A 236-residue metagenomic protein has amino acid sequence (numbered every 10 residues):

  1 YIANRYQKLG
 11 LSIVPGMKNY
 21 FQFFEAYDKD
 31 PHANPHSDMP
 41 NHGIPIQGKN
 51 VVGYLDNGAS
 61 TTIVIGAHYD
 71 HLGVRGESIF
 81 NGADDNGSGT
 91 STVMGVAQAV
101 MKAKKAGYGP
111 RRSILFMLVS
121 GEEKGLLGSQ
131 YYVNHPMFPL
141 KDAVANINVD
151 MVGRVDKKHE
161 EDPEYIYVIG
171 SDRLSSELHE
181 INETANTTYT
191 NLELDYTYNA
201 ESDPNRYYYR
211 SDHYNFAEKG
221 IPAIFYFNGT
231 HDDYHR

Functional and structural regions predicted by a protein language model:
Y1, P15, G43, A83-S91 (+4 more regions): Soluble non-cytosolic domains of exported or imported proteins
Y1-Y54: A non-catalytic alpha/beta surface segment that caps or lines the substrate-entry region of metallo-dependent hydrolase
A3-G16, K29, G95-K105, N134-F138 (+2 more regions): Sec-exported extracytoplasmic/periplasmic mature domains
V51-G53, I65-G125: Alpha-helical metal-binding/catalytic segments enriched in His/Glu/Asp
G58-S60, V119-A223: Metal-dependent peptidase/peptidase-like ectodomains
H68-V74, V152-R154, G229-D233: Short connector loops/turns at beta-strand edges and beta->alpha or beta->beta junctions
V74-F80, H159-E161, R236: Short acidic, glycine/proline-rich loop/turn micro-motifs
Q98, F227, H231-R236: His/Asp/Glu-rich mid-to-C-terminal helical/loop segments that flank catalytic regions of hydrolases
